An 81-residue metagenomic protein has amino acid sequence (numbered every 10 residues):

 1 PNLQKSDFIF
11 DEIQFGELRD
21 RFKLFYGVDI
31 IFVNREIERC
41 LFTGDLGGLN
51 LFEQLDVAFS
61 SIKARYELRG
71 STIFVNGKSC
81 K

Functional and structural regions predicted by a protein language model:
P1-K81: A residue-level detector for the "anchor" residue at the start of short, highly conserved motifs
